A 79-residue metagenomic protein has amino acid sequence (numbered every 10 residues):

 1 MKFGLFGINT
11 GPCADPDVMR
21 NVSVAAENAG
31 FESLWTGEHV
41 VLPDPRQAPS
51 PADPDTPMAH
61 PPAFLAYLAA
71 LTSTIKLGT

Functional and structural regions predicted by a protein language model:
M1-L71: N-terminal beta1-alpha1-beta2 module of alpha/beta enzyme domains
T72-T79: Conserved catalytic cysteine-centered active-site region of acyl-thioester-dependent Claisen-condensing enzymes
